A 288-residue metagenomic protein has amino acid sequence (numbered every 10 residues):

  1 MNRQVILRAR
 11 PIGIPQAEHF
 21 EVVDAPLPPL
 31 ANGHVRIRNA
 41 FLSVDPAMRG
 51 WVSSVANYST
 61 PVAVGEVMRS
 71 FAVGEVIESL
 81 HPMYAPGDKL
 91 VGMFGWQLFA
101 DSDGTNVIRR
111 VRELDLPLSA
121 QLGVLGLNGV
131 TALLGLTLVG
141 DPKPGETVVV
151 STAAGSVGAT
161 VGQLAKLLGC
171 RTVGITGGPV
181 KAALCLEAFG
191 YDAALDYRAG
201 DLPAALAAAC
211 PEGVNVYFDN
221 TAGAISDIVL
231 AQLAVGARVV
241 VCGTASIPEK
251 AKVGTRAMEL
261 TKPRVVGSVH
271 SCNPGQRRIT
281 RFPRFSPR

Functional and structural regions predicted by a protein language model:
L27-V44, V52-W96: Glycine-rich beta-strand-centered segment in the early N-terminal region that forms part of a ligand/cofactor-binding
M68-E75, M83-T152: NAD(P)H dinucleotide-binding glycine-rich loop of Rossmann-like/cofactor-binding domains, especially the beta1-alpha1
S79-M83, G174-L184, R198, L202 (+2 more regions): Short glycine/proline-centered loop/turn elements that form peptide/ligand docking sites
K89, T147, R171, A237-R238: Short glycine-centered segments of the SAM/dcSAM-binding site in methyltransferase folds
Q97-L98, G177-E187, K250-A257: Short, glycine/polar-rich helix-capping loops at beta-to-alpha or helix-loop-helix junctions that flank or form
L122-A199: Mid-domain Rossmann-like dinucleotide-binding core that forms the NAD(H)/NADP(H) cofactor-binding site
D201-E212: Short amphipathic alpha-helix with an adjacent loop that forms part of the alpha/beta core around
A224-R288: Glycine-rich phosphate-binding loop and adjacent beta-alpha segment of Rossmann(oid) nucleotide-cofactor-binding
